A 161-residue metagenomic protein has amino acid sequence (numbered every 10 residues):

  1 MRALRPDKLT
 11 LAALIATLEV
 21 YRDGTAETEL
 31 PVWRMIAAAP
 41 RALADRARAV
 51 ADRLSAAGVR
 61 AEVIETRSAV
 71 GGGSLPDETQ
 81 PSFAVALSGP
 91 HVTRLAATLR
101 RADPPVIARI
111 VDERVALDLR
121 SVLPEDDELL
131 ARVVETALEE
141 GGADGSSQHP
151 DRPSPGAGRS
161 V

Functional and structural regions predicted by a protein language model:
M1, L99-P104, V133-T136: Short, solvent-exposed amphipathic alpha-helical segments in soluble enzyme and RNA/protein-processing domains
M1-A51: Active-site C-terminal subdomain of aminotransferase-like
Y21, A57, A137-G141: Solvent-exposed amphipathic alpha-helical surface segments
P40, A44-E125: Conserved C-terminal alpha-helix-loop-beta "cap" of PLP-dependent enzymes that closes/shapes the active-site mouth
I110-G145, H149-D151, R159-V161: Generic C-terminus detector
